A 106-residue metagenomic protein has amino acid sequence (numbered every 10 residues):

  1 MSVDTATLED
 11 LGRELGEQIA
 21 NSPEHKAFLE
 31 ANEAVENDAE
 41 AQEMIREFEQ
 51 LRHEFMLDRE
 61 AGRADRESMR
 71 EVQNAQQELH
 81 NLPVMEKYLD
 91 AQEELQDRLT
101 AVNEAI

Functional and structural regions predicted by a protein language model:
S2-I106: Acidic, polar-rich N-terminal leader regions of halophilic archaeal proteins
